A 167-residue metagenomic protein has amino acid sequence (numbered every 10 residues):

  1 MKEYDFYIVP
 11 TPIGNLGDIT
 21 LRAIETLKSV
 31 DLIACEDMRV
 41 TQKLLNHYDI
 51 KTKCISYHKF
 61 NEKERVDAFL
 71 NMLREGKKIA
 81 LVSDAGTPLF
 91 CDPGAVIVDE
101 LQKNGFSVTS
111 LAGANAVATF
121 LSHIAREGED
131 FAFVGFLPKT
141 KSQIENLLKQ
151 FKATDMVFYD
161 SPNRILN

Functional and structural regions predicted by a protein language model:
M1-F60: Glycine-rich, flexible N-terminal cofactor/catalytic loop recognition
K2-Y4, A118-N167: Beta-strand/loop-alpha-helix module characteristic of Rossmann-like adenine-cofactor folds
I13-G14, D84-P88, P162-R164: Short glycine-rich anion-binding loops that position phosphate/pyrophosphate groups of nucleotides and phosphorylated
L27-I33, G105-V108, D155-M156: Short active-site oxyanion
E36, Y57, V82-D84, T109-L111 (+1 more regions): Structural motif
Y57-K63, F136-T140: Conserved helicase motor
K59-R74, P93: Short phosphate-binding loop-to-helix
R74-A132: Short glycine-cluster motifs
